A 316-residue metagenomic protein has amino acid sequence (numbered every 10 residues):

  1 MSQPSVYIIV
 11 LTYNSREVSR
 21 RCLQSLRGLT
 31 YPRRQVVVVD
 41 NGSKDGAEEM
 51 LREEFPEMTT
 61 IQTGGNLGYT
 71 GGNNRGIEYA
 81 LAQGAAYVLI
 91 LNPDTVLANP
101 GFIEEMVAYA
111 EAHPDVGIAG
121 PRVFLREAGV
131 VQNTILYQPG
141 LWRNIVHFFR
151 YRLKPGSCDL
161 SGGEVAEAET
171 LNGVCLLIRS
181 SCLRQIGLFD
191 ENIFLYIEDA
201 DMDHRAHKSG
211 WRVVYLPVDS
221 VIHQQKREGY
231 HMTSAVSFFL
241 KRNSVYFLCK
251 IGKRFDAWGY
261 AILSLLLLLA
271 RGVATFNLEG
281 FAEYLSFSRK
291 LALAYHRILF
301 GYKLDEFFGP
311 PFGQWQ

Functional and structural regions predicted by a protein language model:
Q24-R33: Short, acidic, metal-binding catalytic loop of nucleotide-sugar glycosyltransferases
D45-E53: Acidic helix N-cap motif at the loop->helix transition within catalytic regions of sugar-transfer enzymes
Q62-Q83: Glycine-rich, basic loop-to-helix element that forms the pyrophosphate-binding segment of sugar-nucleotide handling
L67, R75, L97, F102-G187 (+1 more regions): Acidic/His-rich active-site region of diverse nucleotide-sugar glycosyltransferases
A85-V96: Short beta-strand-to-loop acidic/aromatic patch adjacent to the donor-nucleotide binding site
A166, R184-F194, A200-I222: Catalytic donor-sugar/metal-binding loop of nucleotide-sugar-dependent glycosyltransferases
L171, L195-D201, V236: Acidic donor-binding loop at a coil-to-helix junction in glycosyltransferase catalytic cores that engages
A235-N243, R254-Q316: Non-catalytic, C-terminal membrane-associated alpha-helical segments of glycosyltransferases
